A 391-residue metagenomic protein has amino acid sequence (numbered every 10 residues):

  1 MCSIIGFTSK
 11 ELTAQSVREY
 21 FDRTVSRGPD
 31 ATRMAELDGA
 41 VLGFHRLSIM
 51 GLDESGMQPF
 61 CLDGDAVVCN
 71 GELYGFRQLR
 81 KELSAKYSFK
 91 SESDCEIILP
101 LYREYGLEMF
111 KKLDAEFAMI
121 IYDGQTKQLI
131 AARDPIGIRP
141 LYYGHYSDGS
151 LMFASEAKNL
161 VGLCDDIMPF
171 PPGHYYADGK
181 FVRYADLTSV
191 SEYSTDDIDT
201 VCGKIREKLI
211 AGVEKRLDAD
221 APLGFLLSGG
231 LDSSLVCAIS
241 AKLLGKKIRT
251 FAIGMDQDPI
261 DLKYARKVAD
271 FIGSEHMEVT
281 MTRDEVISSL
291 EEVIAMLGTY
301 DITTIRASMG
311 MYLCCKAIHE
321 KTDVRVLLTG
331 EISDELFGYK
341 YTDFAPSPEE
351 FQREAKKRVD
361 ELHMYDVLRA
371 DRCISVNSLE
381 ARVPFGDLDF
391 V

Functional and structural regions predicted by a protein language model:
M1-V68, E72, L101-D196, R206-E214 (+4 more regions): N-terminal glutamine amidotransferase
T8-T13, A85, Q125-I130, P135-L141 (+2 more regions): ATP-dependent adenylate-handling active sites, centered on carboxylate activation for C-N bond formation
G28, G71, I98, Y176 (+3 more regions): Residue-level signal for inorganic ion chemistry
F44, S91, R183-D186, A252 (+1 more regions): Structural signal for conserved beta-strand scaffold positions within catalytic alpha/beta enzyme cores
L79-S84: Short active-site loop/helix that positions an aromatic residue
D94-C95: Conserved C-terminal motor-coupling region of P-loop helicases
